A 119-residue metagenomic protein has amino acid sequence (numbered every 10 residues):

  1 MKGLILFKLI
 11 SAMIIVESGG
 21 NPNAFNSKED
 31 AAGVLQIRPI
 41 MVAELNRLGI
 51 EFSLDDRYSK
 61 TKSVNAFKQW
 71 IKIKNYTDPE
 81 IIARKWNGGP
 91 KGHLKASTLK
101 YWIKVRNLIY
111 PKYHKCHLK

Functional and structural regions predicted by a protein language model:
M1-G3, Y110-K119: Extracytoplasmic and endomembrane cell-envelope/extracellular-matrix remodeling and assembly machinery
M1-I15: Hydrophobic alpha-helical targeting segments used for export or membrane insertion
L4-F7, T61, L99: Amphipathic alpha-helical repeat elements characteristic of tetratricopeptide repeat
S11-I15, N21-N23, K28: N-terminal secretory signal peptides
V16-G19, I40-V42: Solvent-exposed coil/turn segments that connect beta secondary-structure elements in extracytoplasmic/periplasmic
S18-A24, G89-L99: Secretory-pathway/luminal and periplasmic proteins that interact with or process carbohydrate-rich
A31: Catalytic centers of nucleases
V34, P39-L94, W102-K112: Alpha-helical segment that forms one wall of the substrate-binding/catalytic cleft in peptidoglycan-active domains
